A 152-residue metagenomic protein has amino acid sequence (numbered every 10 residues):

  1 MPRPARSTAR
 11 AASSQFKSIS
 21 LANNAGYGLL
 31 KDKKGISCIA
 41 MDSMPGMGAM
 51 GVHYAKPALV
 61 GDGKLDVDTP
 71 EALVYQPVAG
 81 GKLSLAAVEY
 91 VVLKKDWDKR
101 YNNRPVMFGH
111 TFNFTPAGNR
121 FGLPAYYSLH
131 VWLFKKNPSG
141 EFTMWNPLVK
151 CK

Functional and structural regions predicted by a protein language model:
M1-K152: Primary mode marks residue(s) on the alpha4-beta5-alpha5 output face of response regulator receiver
